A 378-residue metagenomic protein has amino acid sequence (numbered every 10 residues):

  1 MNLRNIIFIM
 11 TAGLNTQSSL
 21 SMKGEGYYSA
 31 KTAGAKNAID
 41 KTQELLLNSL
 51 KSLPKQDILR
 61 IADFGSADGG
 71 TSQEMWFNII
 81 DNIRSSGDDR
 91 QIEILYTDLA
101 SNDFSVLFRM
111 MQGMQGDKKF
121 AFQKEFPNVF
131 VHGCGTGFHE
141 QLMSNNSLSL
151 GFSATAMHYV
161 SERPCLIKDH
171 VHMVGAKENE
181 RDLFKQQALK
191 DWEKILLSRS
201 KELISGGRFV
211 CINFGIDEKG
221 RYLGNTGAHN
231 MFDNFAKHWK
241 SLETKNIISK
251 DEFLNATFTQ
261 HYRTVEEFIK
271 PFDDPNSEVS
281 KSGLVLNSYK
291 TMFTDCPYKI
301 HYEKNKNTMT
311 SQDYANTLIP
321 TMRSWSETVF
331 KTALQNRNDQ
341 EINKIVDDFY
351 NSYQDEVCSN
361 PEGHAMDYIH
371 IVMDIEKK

Functional and structural regions predicted by a protein language model:
N2-S147, H158-A176, C211-K219, N343-D374: N-terminal charged/capping segments associated with class I S-adenosyl-L-methionine
A38-K41, Q187-D191, Q260-T264: Soluble or luminal CAZymes and related metallo-dependent hydrolases
N146, D191-S198: Short, conserved SAM-binding segment of the class I
S153-D191, D217-L254: Mobile active-site "lid"/loop adjacent to the S-adenosyl-L-methionine
Q186-Q187, N307-T308, S324, T328-E362: A C-terminal cap/extension of S-adenosyl-L-methionine-dependent methyltransferases that defines the acceptor-substrate
L203-F209: Short glycine-dipeptide loop
V210-N338: Substrate-binding/catalytic lobe of Class I Rossmann-like enzymes that use SAM or dcSAM, i.e., the mid-to-C-terminal
